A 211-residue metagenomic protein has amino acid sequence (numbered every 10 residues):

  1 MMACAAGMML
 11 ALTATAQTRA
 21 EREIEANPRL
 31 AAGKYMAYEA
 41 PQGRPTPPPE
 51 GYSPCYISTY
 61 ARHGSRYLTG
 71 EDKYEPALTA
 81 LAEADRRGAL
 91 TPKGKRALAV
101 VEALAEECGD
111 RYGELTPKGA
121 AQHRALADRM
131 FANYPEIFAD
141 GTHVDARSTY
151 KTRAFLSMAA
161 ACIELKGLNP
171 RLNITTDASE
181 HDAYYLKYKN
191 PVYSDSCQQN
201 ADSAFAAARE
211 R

Functional and structural regions predicted by a protein language model:
M2-A11: Bacterial N-terminal signal peptides
L12-A16: Sec/Tat signal peptide C-region and signal peptidase I cleavage site
Q17-R211: Long, internal stretches of domain cores in catalytic or enzyme-like folds, emphasizing the mature domain core
